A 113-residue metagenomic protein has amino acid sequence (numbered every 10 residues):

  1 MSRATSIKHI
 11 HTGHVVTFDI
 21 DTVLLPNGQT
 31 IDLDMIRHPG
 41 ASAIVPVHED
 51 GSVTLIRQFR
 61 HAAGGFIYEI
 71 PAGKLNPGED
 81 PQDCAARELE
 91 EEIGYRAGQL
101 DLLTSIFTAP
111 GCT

Functional and structural regions predicted by a protein language model:
M1-K8: A short, amphipathic edge element
K8-A43, E49: Acidic, metal-coordinating catalytic segment for phosphate/diphosphate chemistry, firing primarily on the Nudix
H9, L24, E69, K74 (+1 more regions): Short glycine- and Lys/Arg-enriched binding-loop motifs that mark or flank ligand-binding interfaces
G13, G28, G40, A72-G73 (+3 more regions): Glycine-centered flexibility sites
H14-V16, V23-G28, D80-I93: Short, charged N-terminal helix-start/capping segments
T17, P39, R60, E69 (+2 more regions): Active-site segment of metal-dependent pyrophosphate-handling enzymes, primarily the Nudix hydrolase catalytic core
L33, S42-R87: Conserved Nudix-box catalytic region and its N-terminal flanking loop in Nudix hydrolases and closely related
